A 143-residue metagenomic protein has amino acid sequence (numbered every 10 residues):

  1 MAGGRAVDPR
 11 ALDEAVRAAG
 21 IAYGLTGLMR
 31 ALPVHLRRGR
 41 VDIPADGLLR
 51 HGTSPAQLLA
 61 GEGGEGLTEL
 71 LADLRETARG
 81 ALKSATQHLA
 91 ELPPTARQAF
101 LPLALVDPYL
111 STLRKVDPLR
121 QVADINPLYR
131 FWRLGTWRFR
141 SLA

Functional and structural regions predicted by a protein language model:
M1-G4, A11: Internal, conserved structured core segments that host functional sites
D8-G24, M29, P33-A143: Catalytic cores of Mg2+-dependent Asp-rich isoprenoid enzymes
